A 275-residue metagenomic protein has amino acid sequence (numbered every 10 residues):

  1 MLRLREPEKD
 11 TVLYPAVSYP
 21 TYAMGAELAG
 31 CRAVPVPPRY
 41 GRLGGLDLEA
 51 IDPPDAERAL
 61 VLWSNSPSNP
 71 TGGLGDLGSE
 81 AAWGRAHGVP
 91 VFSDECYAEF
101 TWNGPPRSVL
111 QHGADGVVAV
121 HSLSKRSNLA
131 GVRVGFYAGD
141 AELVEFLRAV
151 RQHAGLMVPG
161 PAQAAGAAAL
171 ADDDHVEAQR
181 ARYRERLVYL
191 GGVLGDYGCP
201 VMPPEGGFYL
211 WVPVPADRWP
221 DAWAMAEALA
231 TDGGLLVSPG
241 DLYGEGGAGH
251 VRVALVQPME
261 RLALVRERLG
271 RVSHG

Functional and structural regions predicted by a protein language model:
M1-T11, R218: Phosphate-binding glycine-rich loop
L2-R3, L13-C31: Substrate-binding/gating loop at the entrance of the active-site cleft, primarily in PLP-dependent aminotransferase-like
A29, A86-H87, Y197, G233: Helix C-cap/helix->beta junction micro-motif
V34, P38-N103: Active-site phosphate-binding strand-loop segment of PLP-dependent enzymes
D52, P220, A228-V237, Y243-G275: PLP-dependent enzyme catalytic core of the Aspartate aminotransferase-like
G116-G206: PLP-dependent aminotransferase class I/II
Y183-R184, Y197-D232: Conserved PLP-binding catalytic core of the aspartate aminotransferase-like
